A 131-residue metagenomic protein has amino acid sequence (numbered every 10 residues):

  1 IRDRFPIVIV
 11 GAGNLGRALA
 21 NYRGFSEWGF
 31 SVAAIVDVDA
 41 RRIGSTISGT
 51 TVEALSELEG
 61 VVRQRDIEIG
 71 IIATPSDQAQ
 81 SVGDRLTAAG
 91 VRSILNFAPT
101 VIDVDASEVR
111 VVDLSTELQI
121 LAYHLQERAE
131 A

Functional and structural regions predicted by a protein language model:
I1-R2, R17, A34-D39, L58-V62 (+1 more regions): Generic detector of short, locally flexible boundary/turn motifs and exposed helical patches
D3-D39: Glycine-rich adenosine-cofactor-binding loop
L19, R23, I47, A122: Short, flexible helix/strand-to-coil boundary loops that buttress conserved ligand/catalytic motifs in alpha/beta
R42-S45: A glycine-biased structural micro-motif
S48-A131: Phosphate-bearing ligand-interacting subdomains that bind or position ATP/ADP/UDP/GDP/NAD(P) or nucleotide-linked
